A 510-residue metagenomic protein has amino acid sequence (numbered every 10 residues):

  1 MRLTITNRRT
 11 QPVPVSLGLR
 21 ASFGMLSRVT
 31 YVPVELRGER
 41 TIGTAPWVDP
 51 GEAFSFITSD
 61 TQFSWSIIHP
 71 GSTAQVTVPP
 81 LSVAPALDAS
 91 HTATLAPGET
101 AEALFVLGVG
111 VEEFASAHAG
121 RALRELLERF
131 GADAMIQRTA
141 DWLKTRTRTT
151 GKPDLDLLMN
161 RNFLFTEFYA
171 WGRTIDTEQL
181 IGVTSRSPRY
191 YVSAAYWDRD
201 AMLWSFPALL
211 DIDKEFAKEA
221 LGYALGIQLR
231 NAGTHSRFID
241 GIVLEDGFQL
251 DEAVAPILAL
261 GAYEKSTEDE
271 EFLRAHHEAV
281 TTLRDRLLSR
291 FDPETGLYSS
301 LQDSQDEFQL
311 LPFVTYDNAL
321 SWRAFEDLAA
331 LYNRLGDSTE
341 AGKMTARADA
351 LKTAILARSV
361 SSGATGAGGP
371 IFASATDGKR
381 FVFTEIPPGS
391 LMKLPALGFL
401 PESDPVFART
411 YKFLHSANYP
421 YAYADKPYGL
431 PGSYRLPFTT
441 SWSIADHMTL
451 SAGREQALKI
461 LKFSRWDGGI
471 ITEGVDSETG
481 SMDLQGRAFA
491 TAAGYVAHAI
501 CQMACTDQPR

Functional and structural regions predicted by a protein language model:
T6-A194, R510: Acidic/polar, glycine-enriched structural segments that form the non-catalytic walls/loops of the carbohydrate-binding
N7, V192-P293, T315-N318, R487-D507: Aromatic-rich carbohydrate-recognition surfaces in CAZymes
A53-S55, A208, L260, F325-L328 (+1 more regions): The core hydrophobic/aromatic register in alpha-helical repeat solenoids, strongest for pentatricopeptide repeats
Q75-L81, G172-T184, V192-A195, I227-H235 (+3 more regions): Active-site-adjacent bridging/hinge elements
A101-E102, V106-R124, Y190, S236 (+2 more regions): The feature captures the catalytic groove of carbohydrate-active enzymes
N162-I175, I212-H235, H276-G296, A346-A367 (+2 more regions): Long, well-ordered core segments of solenoidal/helical folds
S193-Y196, Q249-E252, P256-S266, F381-P401 (+1 more regions): C-terminal capping/lid segments that line or modulate ligand- or cofactor-binding pockets
A194-D198, R284, D292, L311-L320 (+2 more regions): Extended ligand-binding clefts on enzyme/binding-domain cores
